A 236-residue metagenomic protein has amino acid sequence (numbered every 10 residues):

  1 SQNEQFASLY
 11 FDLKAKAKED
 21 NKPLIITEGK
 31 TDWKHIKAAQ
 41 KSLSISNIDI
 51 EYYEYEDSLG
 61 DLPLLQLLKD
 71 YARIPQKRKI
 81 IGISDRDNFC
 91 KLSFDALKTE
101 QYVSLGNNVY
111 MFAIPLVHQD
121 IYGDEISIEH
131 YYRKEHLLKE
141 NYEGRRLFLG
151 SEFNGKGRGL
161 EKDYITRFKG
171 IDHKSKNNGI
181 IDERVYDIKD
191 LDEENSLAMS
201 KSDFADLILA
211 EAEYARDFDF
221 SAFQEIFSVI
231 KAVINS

Functional and structural regions predicted by a protein language model:
S1-F89: RecA-like P-loop NTPase motor core
Q5, P63, S127, D203 (+1 more regions): Exposed alpha-helical structural elements
G29, R73-P75, I121, E125 (+3 more regions): Active-site-proximal structural scaffolding
W33, D87, E135-K139, A215 (+1 more regions): Short secondary-structure junctions and interdomain/linker hinges
A39-L43, Y71-A72, L97, Q101-Y102 (+1 more regions): Hydrophobic, Leu/Ile/Phe/Ala-enriched alpha-helical segments that form helix-helix packing faces
I45, N107-M111, S202-L207: Short acidic (Asp/Glu) and glycine-rich catalytic loops that position anionic groups and cofactors
I81-S196: Activity-critical C-terminal alpha-helical subdomain
K162-S236: Terminal low-complexity/disordered tails
